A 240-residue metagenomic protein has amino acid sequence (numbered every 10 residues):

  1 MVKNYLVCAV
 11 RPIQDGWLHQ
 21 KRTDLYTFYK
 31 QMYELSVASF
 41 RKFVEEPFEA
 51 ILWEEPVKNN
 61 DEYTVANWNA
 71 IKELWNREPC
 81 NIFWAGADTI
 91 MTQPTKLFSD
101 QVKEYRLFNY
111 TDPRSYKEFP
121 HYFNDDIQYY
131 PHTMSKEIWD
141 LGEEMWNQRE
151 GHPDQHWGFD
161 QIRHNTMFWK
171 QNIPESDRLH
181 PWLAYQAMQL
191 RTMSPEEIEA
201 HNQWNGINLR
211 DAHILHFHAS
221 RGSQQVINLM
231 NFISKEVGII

Functional and structural regions predicted by a protein language model:
M1-N69, E73-C80, R221, N228 (+1 more regions): N-terminal anchoring/stem segment of glycosyltransferases
L6, E49-L52, F83-G86, L107-N109 (+2 more regions): A structural signal for short, well-ordered beta-strand segments and their strand-loop junctions that often border
V10-R11, G86-I90, H218: Anionic group-transfer/hydrolysis microenvironments
Q14-G16, K58-N60, M91-P94, S99-D100 (+4 more regions): Short catalytic/ligand-binding loop motif for oxyanion handling, primarily in non-cytosolic enzymes, centered on
E34-R41, I71-W75, T95-S99, H164-F168 (+1 more regions): Short amphipathic alpha-helical segments and helix-helix/interface helices
N60-Y122, Q128-T133: GT-A fold catalytic core of metal-dependent nucleotide-sugar glycosyltransferases, centered on the diacidic
I127-G238: Catalytic core and acceptor-binding pocket of nucleotide-sugar-dependent glycosyltransferases
